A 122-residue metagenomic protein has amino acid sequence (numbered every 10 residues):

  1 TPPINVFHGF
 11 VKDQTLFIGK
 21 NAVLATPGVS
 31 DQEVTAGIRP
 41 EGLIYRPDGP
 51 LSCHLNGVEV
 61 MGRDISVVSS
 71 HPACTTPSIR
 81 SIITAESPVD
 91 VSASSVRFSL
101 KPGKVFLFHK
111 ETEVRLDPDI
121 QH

Functional and structural regions predicted by a protein language model:
P2-H122: Non-catalytic connector elements of ABC transporters
